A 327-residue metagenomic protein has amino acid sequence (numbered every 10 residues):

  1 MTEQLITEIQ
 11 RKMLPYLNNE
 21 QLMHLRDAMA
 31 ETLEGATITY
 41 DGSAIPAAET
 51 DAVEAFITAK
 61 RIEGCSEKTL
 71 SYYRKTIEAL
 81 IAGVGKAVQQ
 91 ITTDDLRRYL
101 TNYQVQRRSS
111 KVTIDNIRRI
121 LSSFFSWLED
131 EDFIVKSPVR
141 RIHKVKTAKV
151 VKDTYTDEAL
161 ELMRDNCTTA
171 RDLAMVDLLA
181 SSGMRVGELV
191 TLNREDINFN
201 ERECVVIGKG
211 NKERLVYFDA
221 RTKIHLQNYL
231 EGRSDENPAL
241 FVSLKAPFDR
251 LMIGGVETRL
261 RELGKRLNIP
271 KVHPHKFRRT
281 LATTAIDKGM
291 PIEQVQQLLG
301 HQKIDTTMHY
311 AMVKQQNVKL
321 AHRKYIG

Functional and structural regions predicted by a protein language model:
M1-A44: N-terminal helical hairpins
T32-A44, V53-V150: N-terminal core-binding DNA-recognition domain of tyrosine recombinases/integrases
S43, T154, K209, L299 (+1 more regions): Catalytic-site neighborhood detector that most strongly recognizes the C-terminal catalytic loop/helix of tyrosine
E78, S122, L173-G187, E203-C204 (+1 more regions): Short pre-functional
I134, K146-V150, D157-V186, G210-K212: Basic, Lys/Arg- and aromatic-enriched nucleic-acid-binding interface segment
D177, S181, R278-H301: C-terminal catalytic core of tyrosine-transesterase DNA break-rejoin enzymes
S182, T191-H225: Conserved tyrosine-mediated DNA breakage-rejoining catalytic core shared by Y-recombinases
D219-I269: Active-site/catalytic core of tyrosine-dependent DNA strand-transfer enzymes
